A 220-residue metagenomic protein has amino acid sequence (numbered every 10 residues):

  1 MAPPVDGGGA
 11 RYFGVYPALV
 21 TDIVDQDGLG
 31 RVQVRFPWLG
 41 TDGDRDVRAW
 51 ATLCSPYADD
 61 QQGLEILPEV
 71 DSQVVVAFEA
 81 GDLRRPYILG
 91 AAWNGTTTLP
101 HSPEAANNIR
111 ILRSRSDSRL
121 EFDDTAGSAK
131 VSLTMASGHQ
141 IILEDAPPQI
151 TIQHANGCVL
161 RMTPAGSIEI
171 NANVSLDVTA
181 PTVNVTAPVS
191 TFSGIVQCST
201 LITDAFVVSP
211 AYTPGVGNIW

Functional and structural regions predicted by a protein language model:
M1-L19: Short boundary/loop segments of OB/S1/cold-shock single-stranded nucleic-acid-binding domains
G7, D59-G63: Alpha-helix capping and helix-loop boundary segments enriched in small/acidic/polar residues
P17, E65-S72, F78-W220: Right-handed beta-helix
V20, F36-W38: Acidic-leg catalytic submotif of subtilisin-like serine proteases
D27-R35: Short aromatic-glycine-enriched beta-strand elements
T41-A51: A short macromolecule-binding patch
W50-D60: Short, structured beta-strand/loop micro-motifs enriched in basic residues and often containing a Trp
